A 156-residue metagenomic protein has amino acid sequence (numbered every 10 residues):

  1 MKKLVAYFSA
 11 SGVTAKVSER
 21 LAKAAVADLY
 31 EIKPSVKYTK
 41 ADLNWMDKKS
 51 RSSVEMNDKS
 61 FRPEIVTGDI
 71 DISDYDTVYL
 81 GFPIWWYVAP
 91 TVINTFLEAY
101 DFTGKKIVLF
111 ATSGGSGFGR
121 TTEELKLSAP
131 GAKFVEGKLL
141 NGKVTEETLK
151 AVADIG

Functional and structural regions predicted by a protein language model:
M1-T77, Y87-A89, N94-E98, E146-G156: N-terminal beta1-alpha1-beta2 submodule of the flavodoxin-like/Rossmannoid cofactor-binding fold
A25-A27, K105, A132-K133: A structural micro-motif
I72-S73, E98-G104, S128-A129: Short, conserved loop/helix-junction motifs that constitute active-site signature segments in enzyme catalytic cores
F82-P83: Glycine-rich, N-terminal phosphate-binding loop of Rossmann-like dinucleotide-binding domains
W86-Y87, G115: Acidic catalytic loop of the alpha/beta-hydrolase fold
V108-V144: Short, glycine-/small-residue-rich phosphate/pyrophosphate-handling segment
